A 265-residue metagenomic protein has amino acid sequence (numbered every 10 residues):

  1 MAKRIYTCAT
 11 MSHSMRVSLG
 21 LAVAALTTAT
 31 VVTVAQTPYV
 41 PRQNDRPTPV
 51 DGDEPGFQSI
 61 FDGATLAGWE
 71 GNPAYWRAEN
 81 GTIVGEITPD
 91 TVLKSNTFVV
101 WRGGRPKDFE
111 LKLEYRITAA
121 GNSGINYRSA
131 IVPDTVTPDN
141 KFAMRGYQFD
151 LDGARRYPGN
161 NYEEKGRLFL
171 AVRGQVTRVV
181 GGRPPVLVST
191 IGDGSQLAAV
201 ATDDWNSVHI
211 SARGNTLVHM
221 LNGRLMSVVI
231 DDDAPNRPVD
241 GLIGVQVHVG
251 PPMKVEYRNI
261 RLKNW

Functional and structural regions predicted by a protein language model:
K3-L21: Bacterial N-terminal signal peptides that target proteins for export
T7-S12, A29-A35: Serine/threonine-rich, low-complexity intrinsically disordered segments
G20-T30: Bacterial N-terminal signal peptides
Q36-W265: Carbohydrate-interacting regions of secretory-pathway proteins
